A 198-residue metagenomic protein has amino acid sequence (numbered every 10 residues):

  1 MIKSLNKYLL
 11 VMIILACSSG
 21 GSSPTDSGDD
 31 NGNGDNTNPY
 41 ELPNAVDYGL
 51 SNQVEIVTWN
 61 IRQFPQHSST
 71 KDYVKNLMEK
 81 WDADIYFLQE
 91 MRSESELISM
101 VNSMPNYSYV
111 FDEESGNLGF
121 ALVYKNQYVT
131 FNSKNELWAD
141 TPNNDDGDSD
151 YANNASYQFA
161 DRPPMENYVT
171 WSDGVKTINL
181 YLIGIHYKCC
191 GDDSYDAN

Functional and structural regions predicted by a protein language model:
K3-V11: Sec-dependent signal peptide recognition, specifically the positively charged N-region followed immediately by
L15-S18: C-terminal motif of bacterial Sec signal peptides marking the signal peptidase cleavage site
P24-N198: Divalent cation-coordinating acidic motifs and surrounding scaffolds that mediate Ca2+/Mg2+/Mn2+/Zn2+-dependent binding
